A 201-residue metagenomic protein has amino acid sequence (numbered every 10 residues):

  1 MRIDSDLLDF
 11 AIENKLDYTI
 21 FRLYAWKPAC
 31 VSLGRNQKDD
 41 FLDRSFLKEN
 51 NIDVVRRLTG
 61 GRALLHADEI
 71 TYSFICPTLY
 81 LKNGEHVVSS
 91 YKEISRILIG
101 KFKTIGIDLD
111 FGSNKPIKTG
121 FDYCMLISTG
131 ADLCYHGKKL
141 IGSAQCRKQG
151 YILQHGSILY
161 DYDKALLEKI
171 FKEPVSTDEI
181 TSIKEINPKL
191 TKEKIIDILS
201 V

Functional and structural regions predicted by a protein language model:
M1-S45, E49, D53-R57, C124 (+1 more regions): Active-site loop/lid in soluble adenylation, ligation, and acyl-transfer enzymes
F41-L42, L81-V87, L166-E168, L190-K194: Short, conserved charged micro-motifs
R62-L81, F171-I183: Residues forming anionic-ligand binding surfaces in small-molecule and nucleic-acid pockets of primarily soluble enzymes
A67, T78-L81, V87-I97, L166: Helix-start/capping segments and mature chain N-termini
A67-E69, S128, L153: Short, solvent-exposed loop/turn segments at the edges of secondary structure
I94-I117, Q149-V201: Long, positively charged amphipathic alpha-helical accessory segments at protein N-termini or as interdomain linkers
F111-Y135, K139: Beta-rich nucleic-acid/ligand-interaction surfaces
G142-C146: Non-catalytic, conserved peripheral segments adjacent to functional cores
